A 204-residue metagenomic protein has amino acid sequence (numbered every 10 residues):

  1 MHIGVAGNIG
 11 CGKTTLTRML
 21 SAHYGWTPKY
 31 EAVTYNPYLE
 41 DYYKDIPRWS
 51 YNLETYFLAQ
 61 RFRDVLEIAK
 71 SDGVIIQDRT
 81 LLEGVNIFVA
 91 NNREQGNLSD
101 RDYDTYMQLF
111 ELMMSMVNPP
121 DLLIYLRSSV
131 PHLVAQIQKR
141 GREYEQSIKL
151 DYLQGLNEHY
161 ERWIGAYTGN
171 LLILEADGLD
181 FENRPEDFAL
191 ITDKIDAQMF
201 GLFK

Functional and structural regions predicted by a protein language model:
V5: Hydrophobic anchor at the beta1->P-loop junction of P-loop NTPases
N8: P-loop (Walker A) phosphate-binding loop of NTP-binding proteins
K13: Conserved lysine of the Walker
L16-T17: Post-Walker A alpha-helix
A22-Q60: Conserved substrate/cofactor phosphate-moiety recognition/catalytic segment in nucleotide-dependent phosphotransferases
R61-R101: A basic- and aromatic-enriched beta-loop-alpha substructure that forms the phosphate/nucleotide- and DNA/RNA-contacting
N86-H159: A glycine- and Lys/Arg-enriched "phosphate-lid" helix/loop adjacent to the NTP-binding pocket of small-molecule kinases
V134-K204: NTP-dependent small-molecule kinase module
